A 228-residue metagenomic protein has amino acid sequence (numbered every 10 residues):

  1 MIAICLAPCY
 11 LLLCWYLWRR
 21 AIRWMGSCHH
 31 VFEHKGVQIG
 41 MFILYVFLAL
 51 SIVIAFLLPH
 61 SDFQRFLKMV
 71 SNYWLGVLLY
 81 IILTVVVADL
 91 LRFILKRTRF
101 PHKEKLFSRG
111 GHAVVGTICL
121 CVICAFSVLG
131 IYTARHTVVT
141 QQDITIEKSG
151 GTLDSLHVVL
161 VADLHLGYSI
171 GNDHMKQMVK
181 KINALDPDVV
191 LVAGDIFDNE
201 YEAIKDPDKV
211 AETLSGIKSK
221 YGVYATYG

Functional and structural regions predicted by a protein language model:
M1-R135: Non-catalytic terminal accessory segments
A134-T140, T145-G228: Membrane-embedded segments
